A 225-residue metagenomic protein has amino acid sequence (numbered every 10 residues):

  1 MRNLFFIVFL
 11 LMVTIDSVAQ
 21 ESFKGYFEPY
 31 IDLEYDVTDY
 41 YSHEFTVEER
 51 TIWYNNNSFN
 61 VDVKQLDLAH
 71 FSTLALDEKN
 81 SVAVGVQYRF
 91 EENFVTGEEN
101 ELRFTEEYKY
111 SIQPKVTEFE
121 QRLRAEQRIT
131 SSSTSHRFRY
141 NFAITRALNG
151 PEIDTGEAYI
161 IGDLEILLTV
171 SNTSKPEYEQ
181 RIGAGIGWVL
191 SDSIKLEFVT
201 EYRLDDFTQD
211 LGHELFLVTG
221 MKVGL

Functional and structural regions predicted by a protein language model:
M1-G25, L225: Bacterial Sec-dependent N-terminal signal peptides
Q20-L76, S81: Start-of-domain marker
G25-F27, D62-L66, N100-F104, T134-Y140 (+2 more regions): Residues that define the transmembrane beta-barrel architecture of outer-membrane proteins
Y35, L74, Y88, Y110-I112 (+3 more regions): Residue-level signature of outer-membrane beta-barrel architecture
D39-Y41, K79, Q113-F119, L148-A158 (+1 more regions): Short loop/turn motifs that connect adjacent beta-strands in outer-membrane beta-barrel proteins
H43-F45, V82-V84, F119-L123, F138-Y140 (+4 more regions): Transmembrane beta-strands of outer-membrane beta-barrel proteins
E48-N56, Q87-V95, E126-S132, I166-N172 (+2 more regions): Sequence/structural signature of outer-membrane beta-barrel proteins
Y108, H213-L225: Outer-membrane beta-barrel "beta-signal"
